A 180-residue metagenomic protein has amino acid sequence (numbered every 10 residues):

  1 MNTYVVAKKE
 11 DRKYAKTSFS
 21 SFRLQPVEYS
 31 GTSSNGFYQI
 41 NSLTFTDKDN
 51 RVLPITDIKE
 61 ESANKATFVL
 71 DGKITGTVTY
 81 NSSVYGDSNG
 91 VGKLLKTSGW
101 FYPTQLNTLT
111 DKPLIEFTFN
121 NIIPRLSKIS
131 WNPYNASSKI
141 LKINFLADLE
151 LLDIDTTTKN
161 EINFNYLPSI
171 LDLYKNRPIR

Functional and structural regions predicted by a protein language model:
T3, A7-Y166, I170-P178: Aromatic, loop-rich ligand-recognition surfaces of beta-strand-rich domains
